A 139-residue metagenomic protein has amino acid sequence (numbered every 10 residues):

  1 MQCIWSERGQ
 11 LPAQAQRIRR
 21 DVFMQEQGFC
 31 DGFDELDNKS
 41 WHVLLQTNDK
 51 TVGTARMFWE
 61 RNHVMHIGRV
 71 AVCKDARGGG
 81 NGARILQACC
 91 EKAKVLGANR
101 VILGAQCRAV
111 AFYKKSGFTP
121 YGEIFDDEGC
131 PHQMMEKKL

Functional and structural regions predicted by a protein language model:
M1-A15: A short beta-loop-alpha structural element at the N-terminal edge of CoA-dependent acyl/N-acetyltransferase catalytic
R17-C30: Helix-loop element at the rim of GNAT/NAT acetyltransferase active sites that forms part of the acceptor-substrate
F33-N38: Short loop/turn motifs at secondary-structure junctions and domain boundaries
L44, K50-F58, H63-A71: Conserved beta-strand in the GNAT
W59-G68, R77-G78, G97, D127-H132: A conserved beta-turn-beta hairpin within the catalytic core of GNAT-like acetyltransferases that forms part
V72, G78-E91: Conserved acetyl-CoA-binding loop-helix of GNAT-fold acetyltransferases
L86, A93-Q106: Conserved GNAT acetyl-CoA-binding A-motif
I102-G104, K114, T119-M134: Conserved catalytic-core motifs of GNAT/GCN5-like acyltransferases
